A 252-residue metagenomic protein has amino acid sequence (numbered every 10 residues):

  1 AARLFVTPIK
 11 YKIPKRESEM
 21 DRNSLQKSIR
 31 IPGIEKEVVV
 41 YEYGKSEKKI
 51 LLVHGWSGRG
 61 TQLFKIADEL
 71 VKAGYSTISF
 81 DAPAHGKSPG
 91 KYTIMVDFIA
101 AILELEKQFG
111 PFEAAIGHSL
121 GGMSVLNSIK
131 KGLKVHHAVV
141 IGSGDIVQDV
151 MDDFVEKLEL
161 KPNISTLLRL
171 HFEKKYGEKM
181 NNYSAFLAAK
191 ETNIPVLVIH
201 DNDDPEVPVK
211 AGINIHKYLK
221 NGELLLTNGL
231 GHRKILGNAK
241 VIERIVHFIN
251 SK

Functional and structural regions predicted by a protein language model:
A1-R30: An N-terminal hydrophobic leader/cap segment in hydrolases
G60, A67-P89: Conserved alpha/beta-hydrolase
I66, A185, I194, P208-I215: Short alpha-helix in the alpha/beta-hydrolase fold that links the catalytic acid
K91-E113: Alpha/beta-hydrolase active-site loop
I116-V125: Gly/Ala-rich beta-loop-alpha elbow adjacent to hydrolase catalytic centers
K130-E178: Hydrolase active-site cap/lid region
E191-N193, V198-H200, D204: Short beta-strand/loop motif that positions the catalytic acidic residue of the alpha/beta-hydrolase fold
L230-K240: Catalytic histidine-centered segment of alpha/beta-hydrolase-like enzymes
